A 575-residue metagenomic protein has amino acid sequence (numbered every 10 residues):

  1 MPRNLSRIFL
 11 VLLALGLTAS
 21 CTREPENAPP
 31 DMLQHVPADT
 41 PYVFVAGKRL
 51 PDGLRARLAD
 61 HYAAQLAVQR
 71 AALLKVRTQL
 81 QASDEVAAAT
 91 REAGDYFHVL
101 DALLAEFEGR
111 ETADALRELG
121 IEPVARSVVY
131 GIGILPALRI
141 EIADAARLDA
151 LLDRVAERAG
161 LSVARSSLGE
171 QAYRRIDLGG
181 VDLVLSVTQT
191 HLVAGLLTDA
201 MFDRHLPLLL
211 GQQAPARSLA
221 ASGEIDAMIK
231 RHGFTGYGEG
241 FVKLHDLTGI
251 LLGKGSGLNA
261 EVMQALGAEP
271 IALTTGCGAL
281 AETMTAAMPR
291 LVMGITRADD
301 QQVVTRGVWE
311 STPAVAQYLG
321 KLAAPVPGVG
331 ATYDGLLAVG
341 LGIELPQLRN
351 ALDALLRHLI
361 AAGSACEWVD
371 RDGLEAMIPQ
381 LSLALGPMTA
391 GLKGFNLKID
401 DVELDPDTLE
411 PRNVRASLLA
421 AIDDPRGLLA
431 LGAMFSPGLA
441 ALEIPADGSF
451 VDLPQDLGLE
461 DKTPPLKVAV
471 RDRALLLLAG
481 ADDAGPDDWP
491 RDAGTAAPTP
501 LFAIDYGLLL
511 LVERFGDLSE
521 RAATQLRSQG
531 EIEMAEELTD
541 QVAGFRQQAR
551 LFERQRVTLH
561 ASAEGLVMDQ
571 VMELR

Functional and structural regions predicted by a protein language model:
M1-F9: Bacterial N-terminal signal peptides that target proteins for export
I8-T18: Bacterial N-terminal signal peptides
C21-R175, I225-M288, V303-P406: Structural boundary/hinge residues at secondary-structure and domain interfaces
V43-F44, G94-K230, A390-L501, Q570-L574: Single conserved position on a long alpha-helix in the C-terminal lobe of the eukaryotic protein kinase
D182-V187, A279-E282, A286-R297, A390-V402 (+2 more regions): Broad, structure-driven detector of short, well-ordered beta-strand segments within folded domains
A220, I229, F234-G240, F502-I504 (+1 more regions): Signature of lipid phosphatidyltransferase scaffolds
G249, N259, Q264-G267, I271 (+1 more regions): Long, C-terminal catalytic modules of enzymes
L345-A351, G427-A430, L511-R521: Membrane-proximal interfacial segments on either side of biological membranes
